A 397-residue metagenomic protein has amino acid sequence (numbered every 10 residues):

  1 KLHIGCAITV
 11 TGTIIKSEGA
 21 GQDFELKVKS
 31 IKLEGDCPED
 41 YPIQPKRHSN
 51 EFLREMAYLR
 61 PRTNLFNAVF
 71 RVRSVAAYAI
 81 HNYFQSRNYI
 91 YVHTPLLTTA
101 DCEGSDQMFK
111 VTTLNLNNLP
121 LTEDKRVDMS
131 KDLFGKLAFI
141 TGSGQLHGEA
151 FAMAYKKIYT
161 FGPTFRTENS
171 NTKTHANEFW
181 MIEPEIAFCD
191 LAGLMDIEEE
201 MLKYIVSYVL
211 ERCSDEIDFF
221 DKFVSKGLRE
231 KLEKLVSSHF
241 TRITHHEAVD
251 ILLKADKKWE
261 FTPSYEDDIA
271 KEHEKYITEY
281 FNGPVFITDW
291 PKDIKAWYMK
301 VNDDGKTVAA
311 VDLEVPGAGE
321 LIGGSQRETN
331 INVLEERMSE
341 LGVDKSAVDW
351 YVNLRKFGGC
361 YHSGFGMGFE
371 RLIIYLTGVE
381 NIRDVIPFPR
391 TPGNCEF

Functional and structural regions predicted by a protein language model:
K1-A187, N353: Class II aminoacyl-tRNA synthetase-like tRNA-binding/catalytic domains
A20-D23, V72, L194, F240 (+1 more regions): Short, surface-exposed helix-loop/turn micro-motifs enriched in polar/charged residues
V75-R87, S143-L146, A150, A154-K157 (+10 more regions): Generic, well-ordered alpha-helical scaffold segments in large soluble proteins
L96, D101-D132, E200-V315, E340-C360: Metal-assisted phosphate- and nucleotidyl-transfer catalytic regions
G135, M153-P163, W180-D190, I205 (+1 more regions): TRNA-recognition modules of translation machinery and tRNA-sensing kinases, especially anticodon-binding
S170-N171, C189, H239, C360: Alpha-helix capping and helix-loop boundary segments enriched in small/acidic/polar residues
D190-D196: Short, conserved charged micro-motifs
